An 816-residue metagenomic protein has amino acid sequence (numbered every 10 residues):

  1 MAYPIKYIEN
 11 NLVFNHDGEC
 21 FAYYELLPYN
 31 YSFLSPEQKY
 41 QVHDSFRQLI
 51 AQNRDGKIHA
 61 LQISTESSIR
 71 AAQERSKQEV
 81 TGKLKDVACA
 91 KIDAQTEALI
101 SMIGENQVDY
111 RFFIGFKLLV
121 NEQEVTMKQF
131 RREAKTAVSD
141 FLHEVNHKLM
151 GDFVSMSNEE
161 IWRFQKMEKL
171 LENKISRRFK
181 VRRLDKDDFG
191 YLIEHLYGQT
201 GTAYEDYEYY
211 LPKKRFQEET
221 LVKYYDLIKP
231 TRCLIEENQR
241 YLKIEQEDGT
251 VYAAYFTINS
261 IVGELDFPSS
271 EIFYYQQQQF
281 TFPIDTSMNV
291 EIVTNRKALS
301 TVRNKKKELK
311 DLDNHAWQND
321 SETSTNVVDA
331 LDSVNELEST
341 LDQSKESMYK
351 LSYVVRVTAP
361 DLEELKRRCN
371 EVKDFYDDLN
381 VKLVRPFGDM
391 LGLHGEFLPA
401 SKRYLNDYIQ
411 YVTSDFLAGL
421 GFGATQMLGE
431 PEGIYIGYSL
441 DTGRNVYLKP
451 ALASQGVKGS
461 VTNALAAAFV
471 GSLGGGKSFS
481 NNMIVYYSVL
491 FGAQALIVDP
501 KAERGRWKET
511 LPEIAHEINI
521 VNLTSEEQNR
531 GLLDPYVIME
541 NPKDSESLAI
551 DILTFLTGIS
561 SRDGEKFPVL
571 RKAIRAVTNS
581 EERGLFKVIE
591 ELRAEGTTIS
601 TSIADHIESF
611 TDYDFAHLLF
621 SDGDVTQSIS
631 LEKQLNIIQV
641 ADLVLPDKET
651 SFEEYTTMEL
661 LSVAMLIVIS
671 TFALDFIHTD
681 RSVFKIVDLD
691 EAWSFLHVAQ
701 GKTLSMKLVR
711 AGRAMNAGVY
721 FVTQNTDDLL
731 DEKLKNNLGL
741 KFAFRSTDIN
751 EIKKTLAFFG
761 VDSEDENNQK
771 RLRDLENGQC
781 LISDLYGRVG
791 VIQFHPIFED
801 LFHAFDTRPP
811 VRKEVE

Functional and structural regions predicted by a protein language model:
M1-Y411, G421-F422: Extended, folded cores of ATP/NTP-driven motor/assembly subunits in large transport and secretion machines
P36-R54, Q277-F280, V293-S300, V381-K382 (+5 more regions): P-loop NTPase motor domains
R54-K57, Y110, F491-A493, M715-A717 (+2 more regions): Short glycine-/polar-rich loops that comprise or flank the Walker A/P-loop and associated switch/sensor motifs
L61-S76, G82-K83, D93, I103 (+1 more regions): Switch/coupling segment of Walker-type NTPase motor domains
S101-M102, N541-K587, L729-E816: P-loop NTPase motor core of the ASCE superfamily
T126, S439-V446, A451-A453, K458-G471 (+3 more regions): Charge-patterned, long linear interaction tracts outside catalytic cores
D313-H315, A451-G475, F479-V485, V498-G505 (+3 more regions): Conserved P-loop NTPase motor cores
